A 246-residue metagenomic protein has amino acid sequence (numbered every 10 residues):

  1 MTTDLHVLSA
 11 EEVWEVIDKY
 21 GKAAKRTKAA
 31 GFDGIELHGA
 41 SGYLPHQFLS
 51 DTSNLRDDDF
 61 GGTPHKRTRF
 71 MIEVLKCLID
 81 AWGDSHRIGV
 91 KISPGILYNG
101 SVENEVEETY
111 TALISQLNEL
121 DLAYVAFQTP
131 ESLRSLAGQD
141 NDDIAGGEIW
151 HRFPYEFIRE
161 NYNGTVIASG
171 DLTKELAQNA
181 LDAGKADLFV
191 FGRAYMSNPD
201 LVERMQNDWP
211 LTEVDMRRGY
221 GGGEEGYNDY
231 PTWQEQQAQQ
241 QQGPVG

Functional and structural regions predicted by a protein language model:
M1-G246: Flavin-dependent oxidoreductase catalytic cores
